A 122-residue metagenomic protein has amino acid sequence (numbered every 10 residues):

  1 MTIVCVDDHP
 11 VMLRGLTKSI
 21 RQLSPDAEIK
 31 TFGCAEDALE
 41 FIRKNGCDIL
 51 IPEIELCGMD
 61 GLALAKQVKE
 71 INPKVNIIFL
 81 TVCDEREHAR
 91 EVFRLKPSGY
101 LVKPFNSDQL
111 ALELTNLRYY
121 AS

Functional and structural regions predicted by a protein language model:
M1-M12, L16-I20, L50: Conserved acidic segment of CheY-like receiver
D7, E53, T81: Active-site residues of response regulator receiver
T31-I49: Acidic, metal-coordinating helix/loop segments flanking the phosphotransfer/catalytic sites of two-component signaling
C34, D60-A63: Acidic catalytic/metal-coordinating carboxylates
E40, L62-P73: Short amphipathic alpha-helix used as the core "switch/output" element in two-component signaling
C57, T81, E85: The feature encodes the CheY-like receiver
E87, F105-T115: C-terminal output helix
